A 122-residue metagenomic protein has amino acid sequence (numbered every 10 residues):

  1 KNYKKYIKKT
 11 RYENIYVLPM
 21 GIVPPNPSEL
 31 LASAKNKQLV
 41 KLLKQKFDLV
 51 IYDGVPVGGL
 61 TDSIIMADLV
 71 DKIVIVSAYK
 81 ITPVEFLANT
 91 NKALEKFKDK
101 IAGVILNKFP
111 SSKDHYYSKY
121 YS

Functional and structural regions predicted by a protein language model:
K1-S122: P-loop NTP-binding module
